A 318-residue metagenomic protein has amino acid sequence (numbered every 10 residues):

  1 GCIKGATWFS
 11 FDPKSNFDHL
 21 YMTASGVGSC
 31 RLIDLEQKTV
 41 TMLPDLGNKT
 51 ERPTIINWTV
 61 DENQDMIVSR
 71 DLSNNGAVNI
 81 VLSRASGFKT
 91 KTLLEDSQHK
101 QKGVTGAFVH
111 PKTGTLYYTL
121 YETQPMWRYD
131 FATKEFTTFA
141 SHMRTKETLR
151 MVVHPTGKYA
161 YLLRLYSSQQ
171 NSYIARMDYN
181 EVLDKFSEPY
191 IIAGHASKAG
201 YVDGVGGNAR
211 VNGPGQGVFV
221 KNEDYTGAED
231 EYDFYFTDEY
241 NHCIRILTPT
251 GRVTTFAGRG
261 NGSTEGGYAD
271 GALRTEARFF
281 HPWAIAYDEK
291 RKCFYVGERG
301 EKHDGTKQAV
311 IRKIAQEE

Functional and structural regions predicted by a protein language model:
G1-L35: An edge-strand/N-cap motif at the start of beta-rich repeat modules
G1-T7, G26, Q37-I55, D71-N74 (+5 more regions): Gly/Pro-rich loop segments of beta-rich domains
F11-F17, V60-N63, V109-T113, V153-G157 (+2 more regions): Residue-level detector of Asp-centered blade-edge/turn motifs that repeat once per structural unit in beta-propeller
D12, H19-V27, T59-D61, V68-N74 (+6 more regions): Conserved beta-strand positions in repeat-built beta-propeller and related beta-rich domains
G28-R31, G76-V81, Q124-W127, S172-A175 (+3 more regions): A short loop-to-beta-strand structural motif that recurs across blades of beta-propeller domains
Q216-V220, D224, E229-T248: Loop/turn-rich, solvent-exposed surfaces of beta-rich toroidal or solenoidal domains
H281-E318: Blade-level signature of beta-propeller repeat domains, shared across WD40, Kelch, NHL, RCC1 and BNR/Asp-box propellers
